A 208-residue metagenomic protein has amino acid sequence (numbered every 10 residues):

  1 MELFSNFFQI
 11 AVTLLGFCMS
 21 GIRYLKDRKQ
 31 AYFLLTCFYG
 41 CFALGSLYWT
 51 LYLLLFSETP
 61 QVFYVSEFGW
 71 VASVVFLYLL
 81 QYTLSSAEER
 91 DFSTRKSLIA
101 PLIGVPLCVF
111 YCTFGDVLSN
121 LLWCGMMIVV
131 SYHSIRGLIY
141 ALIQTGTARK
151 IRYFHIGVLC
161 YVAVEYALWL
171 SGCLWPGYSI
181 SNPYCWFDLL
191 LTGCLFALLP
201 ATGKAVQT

Functional and structural regions predicted by a protein language model:
M1-G16, F114-G125: Hydrophobic transmembrane alpha-helical segments in integral membrane proteins
E2, T59-F63, D116, G146 (+1 more regions): Membrane-helix interfacial "entry" motifs
F8-M19, Y32-L55, S66-F76, R152-C173 (+1 more regions): Hydrophobic alpha-helical transmembrane segments of multi-pass membrane proteins
G16-D27, L53-I99, C108, I135-A141 (+1 more regions): Internal transmembrane alpha-helix with an interfacial aromatic "cap," most often the third helix
K26-Y39, E89-A100, T145-V158, Q207-T208: Membrane-interfacial loop-to-transmembrane alpha-helix junctions, especially the N-terminal start
C37-G45, G69-Y82, S93-G115, G125-H133 (+1 more regions): Alpha-helical transmembrane segments of multi-pass integral membrane proteins
L55-Q61, F110-L121, L174-Y178: Membrane-interface helix caps and helix-loop-helix hairpins in membrane proteins
Y132-T208: C-terminal transmembrane-bundle signature of multipass membrane proteins, characterized by strong activation on
